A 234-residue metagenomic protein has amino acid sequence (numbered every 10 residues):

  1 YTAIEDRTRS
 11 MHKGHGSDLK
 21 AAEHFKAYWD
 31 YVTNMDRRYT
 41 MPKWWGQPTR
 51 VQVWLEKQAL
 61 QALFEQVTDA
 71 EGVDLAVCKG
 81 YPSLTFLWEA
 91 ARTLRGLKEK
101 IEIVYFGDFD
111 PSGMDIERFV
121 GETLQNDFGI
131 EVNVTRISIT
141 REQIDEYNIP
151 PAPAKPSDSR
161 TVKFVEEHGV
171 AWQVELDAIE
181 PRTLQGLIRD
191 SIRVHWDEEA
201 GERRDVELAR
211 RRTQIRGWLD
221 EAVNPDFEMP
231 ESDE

Functional and structural regions predicted by a protein language model:
Y1-I101, M114-E234: Nucleic-acid enzyme cleavage-core boundary/entry regions
D110: Catalytic metal-binding/acid-base residues of hydrolase active sites
